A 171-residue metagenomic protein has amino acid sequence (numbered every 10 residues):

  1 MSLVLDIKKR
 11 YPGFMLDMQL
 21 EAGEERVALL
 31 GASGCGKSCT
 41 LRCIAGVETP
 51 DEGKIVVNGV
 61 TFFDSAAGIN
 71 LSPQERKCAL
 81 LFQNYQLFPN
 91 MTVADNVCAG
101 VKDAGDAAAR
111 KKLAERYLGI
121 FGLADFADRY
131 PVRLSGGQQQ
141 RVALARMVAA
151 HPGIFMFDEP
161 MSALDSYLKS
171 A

Functional and structural regions predicted by a protein language model:
V60-S65, A108-F126: Conserved ABC ATPase "signature" region
F62-A79, D103, K112: ABC ATPase NBD coupling module
M91-K111, I120-F121: ABC-type ATPase nucleotide-binding domains, specifically the catalytic core motifs of the NBD
Y130-L134, Q138: Conserved ABC ATPase signature
L144: Hydrophobic anchor residue at the start of the ABC signature
A149-G153: A short, proline-enriched helix->beta-strand linker immediately N-terminal to the Walker B motif in ABC-type P-loop
F155-E159: Catalytic Walker B motif of ABC-type/P-loop ATPase nucleotide-binding domains
